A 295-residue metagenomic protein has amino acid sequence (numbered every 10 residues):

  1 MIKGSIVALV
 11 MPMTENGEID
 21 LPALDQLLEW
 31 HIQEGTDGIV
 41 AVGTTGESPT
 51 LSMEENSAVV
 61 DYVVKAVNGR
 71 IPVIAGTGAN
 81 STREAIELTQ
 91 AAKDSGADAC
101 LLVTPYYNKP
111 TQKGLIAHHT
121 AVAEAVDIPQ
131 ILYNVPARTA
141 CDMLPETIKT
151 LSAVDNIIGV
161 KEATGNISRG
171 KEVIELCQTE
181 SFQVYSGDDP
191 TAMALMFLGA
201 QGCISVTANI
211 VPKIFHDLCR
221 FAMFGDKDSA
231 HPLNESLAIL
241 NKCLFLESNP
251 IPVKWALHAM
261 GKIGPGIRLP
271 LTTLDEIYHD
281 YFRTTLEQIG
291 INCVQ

Functional and structural regions predicted by a protein language model:
M1, I6-P12, E34-T36, T45 (+2 more regions): C-terminal alpha-helical cap/extension of soluble enzyme domains
M1-V7, M11-A140: Active-site beta->alpha loop and helix N-cap motifs at the rims of alpha/beta catalytic domains
L21, D25-L28, P145, H279-L286: Short, amphipathic alpha-helical "lid/cap" segments that border enzyme active or binding sites
L24, N56, V60, A85 (+8 more regions): A general structural signal for well-ordered alpha-helical segments in protein cores
L51-E54, E87, Q112-L115, M143-P145 (+4 more regions): Short secondary-structure transition/capping segments
K65-I71, D94-G96, V126-I128, S152-N156 (+4 more regions): Short helix-capping segments at alpha-helix termini
E124, R138-F245: Catalytic alpha/beta core domains of metabolic enzymes, predominantly
N134, I157, R268-L269: Glycine-rich phosphate-binding "P-loop"
